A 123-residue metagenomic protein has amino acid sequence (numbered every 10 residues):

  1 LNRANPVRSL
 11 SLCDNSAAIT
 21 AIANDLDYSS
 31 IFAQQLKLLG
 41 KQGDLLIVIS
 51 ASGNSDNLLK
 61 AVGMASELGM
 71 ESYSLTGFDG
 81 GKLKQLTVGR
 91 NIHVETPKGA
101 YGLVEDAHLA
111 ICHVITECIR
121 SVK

Functional and structural regions predicted by a protein language model:
L1-K123: Glycine-rich phosphate-binding loops that contact phosphosugars or nucleotide phosphates
